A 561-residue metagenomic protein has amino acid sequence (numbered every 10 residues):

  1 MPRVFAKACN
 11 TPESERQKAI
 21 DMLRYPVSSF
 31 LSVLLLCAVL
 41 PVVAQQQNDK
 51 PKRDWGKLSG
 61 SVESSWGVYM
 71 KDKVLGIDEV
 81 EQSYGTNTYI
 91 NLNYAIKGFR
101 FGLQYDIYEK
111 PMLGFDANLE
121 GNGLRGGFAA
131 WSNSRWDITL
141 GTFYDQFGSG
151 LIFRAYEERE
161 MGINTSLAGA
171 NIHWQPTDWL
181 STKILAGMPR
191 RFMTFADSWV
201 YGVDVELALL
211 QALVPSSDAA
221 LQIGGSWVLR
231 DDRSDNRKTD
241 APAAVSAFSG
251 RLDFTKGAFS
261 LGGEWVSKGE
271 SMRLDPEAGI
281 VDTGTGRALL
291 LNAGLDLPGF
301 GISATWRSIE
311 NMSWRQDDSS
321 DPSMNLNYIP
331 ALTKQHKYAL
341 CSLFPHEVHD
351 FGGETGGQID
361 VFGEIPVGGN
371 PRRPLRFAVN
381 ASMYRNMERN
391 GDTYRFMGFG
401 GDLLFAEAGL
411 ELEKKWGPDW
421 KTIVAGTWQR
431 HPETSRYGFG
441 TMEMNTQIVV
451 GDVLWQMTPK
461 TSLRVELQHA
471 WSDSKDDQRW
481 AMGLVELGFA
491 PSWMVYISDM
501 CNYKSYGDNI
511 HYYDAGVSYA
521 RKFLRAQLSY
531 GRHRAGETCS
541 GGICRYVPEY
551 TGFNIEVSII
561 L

Functional and structural regions predicted by a protein language model:
M1-V4, A8-G56, L561: Bacterial Sec-dependent N-terminal signal peptides
Q45-L58, Y94-G98, A130-R135, T139 (+8 more regions): Short loop/turn motifs that connect adjacent beta-strands in outer-membrane beta-barrel proteins
Q46, P51-D78, Y384-N386: Short glycine/proline- and aromatic-enriched beta-strand/turn motifs that initiate or cap beta-hairpins
G56-S59, N93-A95, F99-R100, I172-Q175 (+1 more regions): Outer-membrane beta-barrel proteins
E63, L75-E81, G85-N87, S216-D218 (+1 more regions): Exposed, low-structure sequence patches enriched in small/polar residues
N93-M188, P215, N292-S319, I497 (+1 more regions): Outer membrane beta-barrel
I163-T239, A243-V245: Hydrophobic, small-residue-rich alpha-helical packing segments that form membrane-like cores
